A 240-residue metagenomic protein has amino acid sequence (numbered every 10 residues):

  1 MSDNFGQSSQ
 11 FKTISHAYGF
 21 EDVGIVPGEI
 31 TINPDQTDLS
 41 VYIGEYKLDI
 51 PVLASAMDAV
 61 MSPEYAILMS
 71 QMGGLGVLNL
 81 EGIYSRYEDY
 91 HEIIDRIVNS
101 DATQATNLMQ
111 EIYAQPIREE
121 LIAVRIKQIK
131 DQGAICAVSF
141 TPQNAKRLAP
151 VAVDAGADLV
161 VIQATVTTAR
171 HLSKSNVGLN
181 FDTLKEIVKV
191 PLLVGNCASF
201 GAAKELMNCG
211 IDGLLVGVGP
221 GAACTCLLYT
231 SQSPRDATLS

Functional and structural regions predicted by a protein language model:
M1-I129: N-terminal capping/small domains of soluble enzymes
P51-V52, D131-A137, K185-G195: Short beta-strand/loop segments at the ligand-binding rim of alpha/beta enzyme cores
A56-M61, S139-N144, L193-A202: Glycine-rich beta-to-alpha transition loops that act as phosphate-gripper elements at the mouths of alpha/beta enzyme
A66, R147, S199-D212: Catalytic cores of alpha/beta
G73-L75, A155-L159, N208-G213: Glycine-enriched alpha-helix->loop->beta-strand junction motifs that scaffold or abut catalytic
V77-R86, V161-T168, L215-L228: Glycine-rich phosphate-binding active-site loops on the catalytic face of alpha/beta enzymes
Q128, Q132, P142-V188, G201: Hydrophobic, small-residue-rich alpha-helical packing segments that form membrane-like cores
Y229-P234: Conserved small/polar residues in nucleotide/adenosyl-binding loops
